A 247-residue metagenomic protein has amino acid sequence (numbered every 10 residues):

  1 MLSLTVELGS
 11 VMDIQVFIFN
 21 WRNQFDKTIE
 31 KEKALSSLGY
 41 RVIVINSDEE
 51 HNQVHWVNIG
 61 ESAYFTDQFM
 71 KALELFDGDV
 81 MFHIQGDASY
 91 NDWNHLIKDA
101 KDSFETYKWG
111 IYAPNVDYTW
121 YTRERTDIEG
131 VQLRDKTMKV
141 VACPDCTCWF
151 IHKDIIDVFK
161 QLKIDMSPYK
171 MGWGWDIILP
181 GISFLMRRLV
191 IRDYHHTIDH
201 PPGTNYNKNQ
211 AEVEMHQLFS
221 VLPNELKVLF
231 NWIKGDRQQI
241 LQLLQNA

Functional and structural regions predicted by a protein language model:
L4, D13-I18, R41-V44: Hydrophobic targeting segments
N20-S37: Short, well-formed alpha-helical segments that are part of the catalytic scaffolds of diverse glycosyltransferases
Q24, M166-A247: C-terminal catalytic/acceptor-binding lobe
E32-N58: Acidic donor-binding segment of Leloir-type glycosyltransferases
F65-F69: Conserved donor sugar-nucleotide recognition element shared by glycan-biosynthetic enzymes
M70-V80: Active-site nucleotide-sugar/metal-binding loop of Leloir-type enzymes
D79-N91: Short beta-strand-to-loop acidic/aromatic patch adjacent to the donor-nucleotide binding site
N91-S167: Conserved catalytic core of nucleotide-sugar-dependent glycosyltransferases
